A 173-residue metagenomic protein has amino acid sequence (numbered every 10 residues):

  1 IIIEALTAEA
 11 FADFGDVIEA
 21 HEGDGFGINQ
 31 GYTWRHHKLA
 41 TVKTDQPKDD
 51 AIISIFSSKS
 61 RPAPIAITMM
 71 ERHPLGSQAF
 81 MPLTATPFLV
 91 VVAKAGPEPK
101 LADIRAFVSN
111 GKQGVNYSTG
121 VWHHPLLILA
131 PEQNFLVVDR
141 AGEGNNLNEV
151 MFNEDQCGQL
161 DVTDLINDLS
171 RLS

Functional and structural regions predicted by a protein language model:
I1-A106, D139, E143-S173: Non-catalytic, conserved peripheral segments adjacent to functional cores
Q78, V115, Q133: Residue-level detector of short, conserved catalytic/binding motifs and their immediate flanks
L89-V90, N116, H124, V137: Short hydrophobic/aromatic-rich beta-strand segments that constitute the beta-sheet cores of beta-sandwich/beta-barrel
V108-W122: Conserved metal-binding segment of the jelly-roll/cupin
G111, L126, A130, E154-Q156: Solvent-exposed, flexible loop/coil residues
N116, H124-I128, E149-F152: Short, compact, well-ordered microdomains
G120-L136: Ligand-binding loop in jelly-roll beta-barrel domains
